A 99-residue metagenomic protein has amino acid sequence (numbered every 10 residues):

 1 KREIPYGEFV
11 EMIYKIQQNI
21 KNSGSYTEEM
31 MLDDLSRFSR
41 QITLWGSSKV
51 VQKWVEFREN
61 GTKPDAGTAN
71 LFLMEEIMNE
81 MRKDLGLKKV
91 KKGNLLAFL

Functional and structural regions predicted by a protein language model:
K1-L99: Conserved non-transmembrane functional hotspots
